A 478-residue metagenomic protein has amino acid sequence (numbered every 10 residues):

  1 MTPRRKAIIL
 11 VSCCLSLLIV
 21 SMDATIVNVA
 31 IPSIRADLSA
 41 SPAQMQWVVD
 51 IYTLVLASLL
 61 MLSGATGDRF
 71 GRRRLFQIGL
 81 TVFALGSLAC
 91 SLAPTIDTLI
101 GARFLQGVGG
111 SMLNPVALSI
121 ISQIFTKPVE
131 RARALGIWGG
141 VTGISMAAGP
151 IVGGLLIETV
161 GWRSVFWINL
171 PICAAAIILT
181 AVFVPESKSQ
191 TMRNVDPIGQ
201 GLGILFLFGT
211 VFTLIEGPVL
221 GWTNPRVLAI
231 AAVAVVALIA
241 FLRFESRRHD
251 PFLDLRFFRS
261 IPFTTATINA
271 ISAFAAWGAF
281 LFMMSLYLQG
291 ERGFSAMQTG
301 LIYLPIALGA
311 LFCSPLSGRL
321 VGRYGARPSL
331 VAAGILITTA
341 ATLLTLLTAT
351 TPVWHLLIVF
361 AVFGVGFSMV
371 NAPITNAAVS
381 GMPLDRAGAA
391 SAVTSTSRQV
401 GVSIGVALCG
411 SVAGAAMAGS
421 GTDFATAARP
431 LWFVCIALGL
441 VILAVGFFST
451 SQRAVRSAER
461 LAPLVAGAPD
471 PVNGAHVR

Functional and structural regions predicted by a protein language model:
M1-R5, S449-R478: Intrinsic disorder in cytosolic terminal tails and internal cytosolic loops of multi-pass membrane transporters
M1-V182, S314-S317, Y324, P328-T338 (+3 more regions): Transmembrane-helix bundle of Major Facilitator Superfamily
A7-M22, V27-V29, P42, F212 (+4 more regions): 12-transmembrane solute porter fold
I96-D97, G161, K188-M192, G217-T223 (+1 more regions): Membrane-interface helix caps and helix-loop-helix hairpins in membrane proteins
I120, I124, L155, F183 (+5 more regions): A residue-level signal for alpha-helical anchor/packing sites in multi-pass solute transporters
V141-I178, V195-G203, T210-A231, W432: Helix-loop-helix hairpin linking two adjacent transmembrane segments in secondary transporters
L170-S189, I204-E216, V233-R248, I442-Q452: C-terminal membrane-cytosol helix-exit motif in multi-pass small-molecule transporters
I177-I204, S246-I261, G322-R323, D385 (+1 more regions): Flexible interhelical linker loops that connect adjacent transmembrane helices in multi-pass membrane transporters
